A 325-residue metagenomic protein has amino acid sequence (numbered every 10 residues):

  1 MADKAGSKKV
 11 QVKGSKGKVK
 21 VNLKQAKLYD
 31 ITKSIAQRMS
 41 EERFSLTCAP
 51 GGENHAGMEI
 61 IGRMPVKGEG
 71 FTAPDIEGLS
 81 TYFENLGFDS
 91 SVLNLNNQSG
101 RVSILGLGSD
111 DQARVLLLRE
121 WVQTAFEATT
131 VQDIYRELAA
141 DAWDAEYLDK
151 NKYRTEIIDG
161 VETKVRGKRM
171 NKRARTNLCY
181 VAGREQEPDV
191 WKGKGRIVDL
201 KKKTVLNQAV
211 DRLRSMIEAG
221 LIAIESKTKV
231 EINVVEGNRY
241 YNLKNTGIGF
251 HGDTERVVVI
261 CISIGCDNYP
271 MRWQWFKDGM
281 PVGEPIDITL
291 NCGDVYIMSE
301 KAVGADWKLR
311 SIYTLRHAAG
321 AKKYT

Functional and structural regions predicted by a protein language model:
M1-V12: Arg/Lys-rich, low-complexity, intrinsically disordered basic segments
K13-T325: Non-heme Fe(II) oxygenase metal-center motifs and adjacent flexible, charged/small-residue loops
